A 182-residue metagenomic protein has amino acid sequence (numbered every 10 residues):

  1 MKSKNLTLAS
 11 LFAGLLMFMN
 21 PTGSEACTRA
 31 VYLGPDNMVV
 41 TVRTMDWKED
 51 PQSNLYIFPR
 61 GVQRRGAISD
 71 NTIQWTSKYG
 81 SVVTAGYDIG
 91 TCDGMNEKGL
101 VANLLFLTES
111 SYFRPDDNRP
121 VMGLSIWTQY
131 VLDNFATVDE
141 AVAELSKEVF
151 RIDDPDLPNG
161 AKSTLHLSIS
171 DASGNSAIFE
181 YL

Functional and structural regions predicted by a protein language model:
M1-S10: Bacterial N-terminal signal peptides that target proteins for export
A9-N20: Bacterial N-terminal signal peptides
M17, R29-Y32, L132: Short N-terminal micro-motifs specific to bacterial/archaeal maturation and metal-cluster initiation sites
N20-A26: Sec/Tat signal peptide C-region and signal peptidase I cleavage site
A26-R119, I152: A contiguous strand-loop segment
T72-T76, Y87-L182: Structured, non-membrane catalytic/scaffold regions adjacent to prosthetic-group chemistry
